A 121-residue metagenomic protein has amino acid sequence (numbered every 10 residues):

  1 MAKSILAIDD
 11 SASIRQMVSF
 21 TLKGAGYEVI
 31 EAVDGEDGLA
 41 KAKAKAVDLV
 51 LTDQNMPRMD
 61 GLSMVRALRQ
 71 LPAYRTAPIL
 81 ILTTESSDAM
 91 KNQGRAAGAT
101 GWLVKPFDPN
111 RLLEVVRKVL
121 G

Functional and structural regions predicted by a protein language model:
Q16-G24: Charged docking surfaces used in two-component/phosphorelay signaling
G26-V33, K41: Short hydrophobic/Thr-rich beta-strand motif most characteristic of the beta2 strand and flanking loop of CheY-like
A46-L51: Active-site beta3 strand of CheY-like receiver
D53, T83: Active-site residues of response regulator receiver
M56: Receiver (REC) domain active-site loop signature in two-component systems and cognate sites in sensor histidine kinases
T100: Short, glycine/charged-rich "phosphate-handling" switch motifs in NTP-dependent and phosphotransfer domains
F107-V116: C-terminal output helix
